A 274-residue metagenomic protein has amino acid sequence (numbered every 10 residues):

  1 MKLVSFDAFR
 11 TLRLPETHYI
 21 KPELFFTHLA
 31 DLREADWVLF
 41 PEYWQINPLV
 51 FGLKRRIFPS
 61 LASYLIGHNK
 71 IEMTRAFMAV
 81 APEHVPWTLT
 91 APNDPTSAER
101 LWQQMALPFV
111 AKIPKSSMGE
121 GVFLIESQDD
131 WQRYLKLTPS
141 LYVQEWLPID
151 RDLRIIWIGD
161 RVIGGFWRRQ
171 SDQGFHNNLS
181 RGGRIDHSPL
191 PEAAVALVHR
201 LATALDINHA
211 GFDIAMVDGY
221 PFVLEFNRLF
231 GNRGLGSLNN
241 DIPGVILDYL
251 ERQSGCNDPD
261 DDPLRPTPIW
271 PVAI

Functional and structural regions predicted by a protein language model:
K2-T96: Conserved N-proximal alpha/beta basic substrate-recognition cap immediately N-terminal to, or forming the N-lobe
R13, L65-D150, P191-V195, R252: Active-site nucleotide/adenylate-binding loops and adjacent lid/helix of ATP-dependent enzymes
P15, N47-V50, N69, E120-V122 (+3 more regions): Short glycine-/acidic-enriched loop or helix-start segments at secondary-structure transitions that form or flank
R55-P59, F175-G183, E225-G231: Short glycine/proline- and charge-enriched loop/turn segments that cap or connect secondary-structure elements
F109, G164, A210, F222-E225: Protein kinase-like catalytic core scaffold
E120-L205: Phosphate-binding site of ATP-dependent enzymes
T203, M216-I274: C-terminal active-site "lid" helix and adjoining low-complexity regulatory extension at the edge of ATP-using catalytic
F212-I214: Hydrophobic residue at the +6 position relative to the catalytic HRD Asp in the kinase catalytic loop
